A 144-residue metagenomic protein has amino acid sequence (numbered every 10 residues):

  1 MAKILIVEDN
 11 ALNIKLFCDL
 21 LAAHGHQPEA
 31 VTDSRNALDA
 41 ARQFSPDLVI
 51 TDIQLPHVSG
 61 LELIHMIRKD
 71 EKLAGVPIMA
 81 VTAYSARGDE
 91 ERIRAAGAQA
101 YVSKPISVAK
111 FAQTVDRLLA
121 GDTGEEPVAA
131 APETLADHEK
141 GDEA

Functional and structural regions predicted by a protein language model:
E8: Conserved acidic carboxylate
L12, D33-N36, S59-H65: Acidic catalytic/metal-coordinating carboxylates
K15-A23: Charged docking surfaces used in two-component/phosphorelay signaling
G25-T32, A40, V102: Short hydrophobic/Thr-rich beta-strand motif most characteristic of the beta2 strand and flanking loop of CheY-like
F44-I50, L55: Active-site beta3 strand of CheY-like receiver
P56, H65, A74, A86: The feature encodes the CheY-like receiver
I106-V115: C-terminal output helix
